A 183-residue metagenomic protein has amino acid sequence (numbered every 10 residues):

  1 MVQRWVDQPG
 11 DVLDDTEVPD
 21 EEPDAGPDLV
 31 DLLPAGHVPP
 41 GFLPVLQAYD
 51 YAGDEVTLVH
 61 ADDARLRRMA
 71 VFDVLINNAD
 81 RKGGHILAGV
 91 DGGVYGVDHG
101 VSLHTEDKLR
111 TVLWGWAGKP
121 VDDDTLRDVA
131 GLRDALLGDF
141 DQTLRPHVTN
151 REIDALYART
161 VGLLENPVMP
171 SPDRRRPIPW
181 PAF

Functional and structural regions predicted by a protein language model:
M1-F183: Phosphate/dinucleotide-binding and metal-coordinating scaffold of catalytic cores in nucleotide-dependent enzymes
